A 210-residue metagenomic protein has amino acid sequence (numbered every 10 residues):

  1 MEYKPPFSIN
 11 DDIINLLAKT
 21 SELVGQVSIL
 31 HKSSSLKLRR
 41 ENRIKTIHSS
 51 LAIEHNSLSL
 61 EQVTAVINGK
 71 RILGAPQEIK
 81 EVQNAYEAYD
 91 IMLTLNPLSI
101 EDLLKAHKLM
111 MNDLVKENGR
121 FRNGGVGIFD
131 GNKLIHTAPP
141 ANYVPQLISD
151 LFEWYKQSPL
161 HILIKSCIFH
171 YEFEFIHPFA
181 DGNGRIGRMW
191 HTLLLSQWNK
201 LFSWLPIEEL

Functional and structural regions predicted by a protein language model:
M1-L210: FIC/Doc superfamily catalytic core
